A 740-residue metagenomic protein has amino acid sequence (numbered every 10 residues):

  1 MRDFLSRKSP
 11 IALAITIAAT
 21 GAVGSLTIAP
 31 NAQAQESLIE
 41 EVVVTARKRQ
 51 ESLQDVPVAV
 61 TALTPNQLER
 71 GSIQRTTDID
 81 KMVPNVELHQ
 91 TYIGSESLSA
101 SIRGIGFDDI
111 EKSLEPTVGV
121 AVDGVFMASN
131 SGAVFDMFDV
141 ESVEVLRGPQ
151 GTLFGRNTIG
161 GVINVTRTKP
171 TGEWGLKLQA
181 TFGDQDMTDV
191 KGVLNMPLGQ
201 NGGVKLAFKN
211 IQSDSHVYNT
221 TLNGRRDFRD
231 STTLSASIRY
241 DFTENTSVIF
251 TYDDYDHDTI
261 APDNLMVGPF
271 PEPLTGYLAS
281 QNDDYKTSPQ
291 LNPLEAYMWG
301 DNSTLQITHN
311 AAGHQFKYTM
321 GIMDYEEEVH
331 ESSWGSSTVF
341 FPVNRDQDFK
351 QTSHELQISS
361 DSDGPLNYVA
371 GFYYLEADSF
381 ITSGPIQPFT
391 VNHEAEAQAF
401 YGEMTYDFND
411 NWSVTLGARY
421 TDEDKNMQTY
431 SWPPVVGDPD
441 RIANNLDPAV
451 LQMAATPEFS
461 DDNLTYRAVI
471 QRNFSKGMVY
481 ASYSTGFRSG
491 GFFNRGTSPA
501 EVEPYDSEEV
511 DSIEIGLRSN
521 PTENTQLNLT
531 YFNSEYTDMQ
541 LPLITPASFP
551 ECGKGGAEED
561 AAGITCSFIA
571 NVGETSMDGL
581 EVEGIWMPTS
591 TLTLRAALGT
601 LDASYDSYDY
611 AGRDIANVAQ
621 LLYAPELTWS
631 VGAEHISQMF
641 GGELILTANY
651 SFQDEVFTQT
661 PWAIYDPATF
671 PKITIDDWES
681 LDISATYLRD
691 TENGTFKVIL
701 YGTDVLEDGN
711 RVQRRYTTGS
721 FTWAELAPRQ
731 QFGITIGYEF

Functional and structural regions predicted by a protein language model:
L5, T16, N195, Q347-G371 (+3 more regions): Conserved C-terminal beta-signal and adjacent last beta-strands/turns of outer-membrane beta-barrel proteins
Q35-E173, I515: Acidic, small-polar-rich N-terminal luminal/periplasmic segments of exported/outer-membrane proteins
E115-T117, S129, F138-R147, T152-N219 (+7 more regions): Outer-membrane beta-barrel translocator/receptor signature
N223, R229-Y368, E376, Q526-N528: Outer-membrane beta-barrel domain signature, strongest for Gram-negative TonB-dependent receptors and also present
R239-T243, I358-D361, P365, Y373-L375 (+2 more regions): Structural signature of Gram-negative outer-membrane beta-barrels, strongest in the C-terminal barrel of TonB-dependent
D256-P269, E376-S383, D438, I442-V450 (+5 more regions): Surface-exposed extracellular loop regions of Gram-negative outer-membrane beta-barrel proteins, predominantly
V339-S360, A397-Y401, V502-D506, S512 (+4 more regions): Outer membrane beta-barrel strand-and-loop segments of large Gram-negative receptors, especially TonB-dependent
N367-G371, D410-V414, N533-E535, I564-P661 (+1 more regions): Gram-negative outer-membrane beta-barrel transporters
